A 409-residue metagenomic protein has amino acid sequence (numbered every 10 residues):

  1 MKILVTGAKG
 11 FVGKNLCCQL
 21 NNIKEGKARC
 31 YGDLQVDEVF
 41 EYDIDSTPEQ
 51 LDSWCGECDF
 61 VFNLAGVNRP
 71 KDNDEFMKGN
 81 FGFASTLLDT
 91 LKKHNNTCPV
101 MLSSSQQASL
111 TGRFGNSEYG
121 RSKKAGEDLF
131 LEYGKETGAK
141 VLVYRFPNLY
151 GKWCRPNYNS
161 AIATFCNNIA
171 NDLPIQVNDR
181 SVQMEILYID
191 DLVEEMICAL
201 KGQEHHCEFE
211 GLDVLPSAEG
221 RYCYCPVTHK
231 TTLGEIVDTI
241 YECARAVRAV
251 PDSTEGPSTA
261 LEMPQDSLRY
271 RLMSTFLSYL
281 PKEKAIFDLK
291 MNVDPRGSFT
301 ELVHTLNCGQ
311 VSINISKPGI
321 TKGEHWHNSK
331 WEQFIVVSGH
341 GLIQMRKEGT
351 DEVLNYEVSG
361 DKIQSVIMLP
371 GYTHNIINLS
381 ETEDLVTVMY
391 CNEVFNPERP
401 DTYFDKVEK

Functional and structural regions predicted by a protein language model:
M1-G26: N-terminal Rossmann NAD(P)H-binding glycine-rich loop of SDR-like oxidoreductase domains
D43-T86, T90-H94, Q107-F114: NAD(P)H-binding glycine-rich loop region in Rossmannoid oxidoreductase-like domains and their noncatalytic homologs
S85-E127, G134-T137, L142-Y144: Conserved Rossmann-fold NAD(P)-dependent oxidoreductase catalytic core, especially the SDR/UDP-sugar
D128-W153, L173-V182, S217: Conserved beta-loop-beta element that borders a ligand/cofactor-binding pocket
P147, T164-L187, C207, L215-C225: A conserved pocket-lining segment of Rossmann-fold NAD(P)-dependent short-chain dehydrogenase/reductase
P156-T164, S181-G202, H206-C207, G234-E235: Substrate-positioning beta->alpha
C198, G202-K290: Mid/C-terminal beta-alpha module of Rossmann-like enzyme folds, strongest in SDR-family dehydrogenases/epimerases
K284-E324: A short glycine-rich, His/Asp/Glu-containing loop-to-beta-strand
